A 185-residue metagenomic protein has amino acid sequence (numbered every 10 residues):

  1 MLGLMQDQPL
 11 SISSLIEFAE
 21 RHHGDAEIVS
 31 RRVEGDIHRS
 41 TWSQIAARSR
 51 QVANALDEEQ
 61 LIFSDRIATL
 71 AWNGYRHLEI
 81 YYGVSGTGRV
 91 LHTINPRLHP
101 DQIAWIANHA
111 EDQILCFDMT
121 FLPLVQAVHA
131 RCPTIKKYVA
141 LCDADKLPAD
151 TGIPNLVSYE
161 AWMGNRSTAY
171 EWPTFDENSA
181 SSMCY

Functional and structural regions predicted by a protein language model:
M1-Q6: A detector for short, charged/polar N-terminal pre-domain segments
D7-V29, A47: A short N-terminal helical cap/helix-turn-helix that marks the beginning of AMP-binding/adenylate-forming
Q8, F18, R39, R89 (+2 more regions): Ligand-binding pocket scaffold of soluble enzyme catalytic domains
L15, E58-E59, G86-A161, F175: Structural core segment of the AMP-binding/adenylate-forming
G24-E27, T151, M163-Y185: Conserved pre-ATP/AMP-binding loop-to-beta segment of ANL
I28-G74, L78-Y82, H99-A104, S158-A161: Conserved AMP-binding/adenylate-forming core of the ANL superfamily
R39-S40, V157, F175, S181: A broad, structural micro-motif
I67, V84, L115, A180: Conserved S/T- and glycine-rich ATP-binding loop of Class I adenylate-forming
